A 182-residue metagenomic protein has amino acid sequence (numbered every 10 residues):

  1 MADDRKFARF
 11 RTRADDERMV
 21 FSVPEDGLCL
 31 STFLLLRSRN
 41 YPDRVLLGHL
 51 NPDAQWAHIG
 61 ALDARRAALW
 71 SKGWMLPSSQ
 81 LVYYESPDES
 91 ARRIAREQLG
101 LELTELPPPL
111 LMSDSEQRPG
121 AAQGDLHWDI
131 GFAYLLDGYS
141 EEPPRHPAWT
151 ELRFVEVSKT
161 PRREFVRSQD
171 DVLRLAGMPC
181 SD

Functional and structural regions predicted by a protein language model:
A2-Y41, D53: Acidic, metal-coordinating catalytic segment for phosphate/diphosphate chemistry, firing primarily on the Nudix
P24-E25, A64-R66, A122-G124: Short consensus segments that form the blades of beta-propeller domains, in both extracellular/periplasmic
G27-C29, L69-S71, L76, D125-G131: Short connector loops at helix/strand junctions that flank enzyme active sites, especially segments positioning acidic
L30-T32, D43, W128-F132, T150: Change "...and in nucleic-acid phosphodiester-cleaving endonucleases..." to "...and in nucleic-acid processing enzymes
Y41-L101: Conserved Nudix-box catalytic region and its N-terminal flanking loop in Nudix hydrolases and closely related
R66, W70-G73, G138-D182: Nudix hydrolase/Nudix homology domain
R92, R96, G100-E141: Active-site segment of metal-dependent pyrophosphate-handling enzymes, primarily the Nudix hydrolase catalytic core
